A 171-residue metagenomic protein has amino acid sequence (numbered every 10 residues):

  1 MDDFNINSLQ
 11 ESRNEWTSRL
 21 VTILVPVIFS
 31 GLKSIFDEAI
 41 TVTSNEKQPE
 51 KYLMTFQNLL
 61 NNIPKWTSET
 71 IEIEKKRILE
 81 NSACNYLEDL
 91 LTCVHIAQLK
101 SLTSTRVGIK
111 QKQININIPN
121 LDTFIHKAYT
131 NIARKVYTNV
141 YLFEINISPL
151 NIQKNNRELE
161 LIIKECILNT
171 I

Functional and structural regions predicted by a protein language model:
M1-I116, Y137-V140, I163, I167-N169: Extended alpha-helical interaction segments
Q111-I118, D122-I171: Alpha-helical bundle/repeat cores within regulatory domains of eukaryotic proteins
